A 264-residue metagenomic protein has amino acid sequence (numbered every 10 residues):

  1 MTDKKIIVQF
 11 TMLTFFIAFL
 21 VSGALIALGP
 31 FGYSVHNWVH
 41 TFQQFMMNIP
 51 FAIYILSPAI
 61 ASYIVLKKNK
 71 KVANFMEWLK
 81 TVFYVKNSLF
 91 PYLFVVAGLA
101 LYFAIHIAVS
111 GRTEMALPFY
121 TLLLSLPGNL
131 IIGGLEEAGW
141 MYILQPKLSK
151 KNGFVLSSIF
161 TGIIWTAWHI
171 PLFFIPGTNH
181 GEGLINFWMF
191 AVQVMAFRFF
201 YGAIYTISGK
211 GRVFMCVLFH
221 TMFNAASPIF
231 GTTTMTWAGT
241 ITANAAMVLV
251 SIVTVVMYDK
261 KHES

Functional and structural regions predicted by a protein language model:
K4-G133, P228-S264: Specific transmembrane helices
F15, L56, V96, L122 (+8 more regions): Residue-level signature of the transmembrane alpha-helical core of multi-pass small-molecule transporters
L20, G134-G139, I143-L144, L148 (+4 more regions): Active-site His/Glu-centered metal-binding helix of metallohydrolases
L28-P30, I143-K151, N179, F230: Membrane-interfacial alpha-helical segments at the cytosolic side of multi-pass membrane proteins
P118-S125, F173-G183, A203-S208: Short juxtamembrane and helix-loop transition motifs at transmembrane-helix boundaries in membrane proteins
L135-I164, A203-G211: Membrane-interface helix/loop boundary segments of multi-pass membrane proteins
V155-E182: Membrane-helix boundary elements
G183-A245: Functionally important transmembrane alpha-helices
